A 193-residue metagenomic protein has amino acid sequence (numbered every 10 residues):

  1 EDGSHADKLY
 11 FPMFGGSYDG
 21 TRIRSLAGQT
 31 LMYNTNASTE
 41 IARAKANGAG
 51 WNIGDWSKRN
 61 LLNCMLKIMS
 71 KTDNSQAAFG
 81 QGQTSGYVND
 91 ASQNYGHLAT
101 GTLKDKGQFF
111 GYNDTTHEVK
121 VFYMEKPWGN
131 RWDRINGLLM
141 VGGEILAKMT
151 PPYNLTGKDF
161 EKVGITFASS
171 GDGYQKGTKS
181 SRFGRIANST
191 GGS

Functional and structural regions predicted by a protein language model:
E1-P127: Short aromatic-cysteine micro-motif
G50-N60, A99-S193: Short, conserved beta-strand/loop elements in beta-sheet-dominated catalytic cores that frequently flank divalent-metal
